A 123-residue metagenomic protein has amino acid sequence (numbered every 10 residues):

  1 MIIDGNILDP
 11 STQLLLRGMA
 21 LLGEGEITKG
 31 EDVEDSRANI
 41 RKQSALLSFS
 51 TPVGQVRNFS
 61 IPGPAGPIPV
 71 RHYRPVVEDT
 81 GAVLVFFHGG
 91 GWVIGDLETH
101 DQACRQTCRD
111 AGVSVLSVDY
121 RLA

Functional and structural regions predicted by a protein language model:
M1-H72: A glycine/proline-hinged amphipathic helix-loop "lid/cap" segment that gates access to hydrophobic ligand pockets
G63-A65, V76, F87: A generic beta-sheet turn/junction motif
V70, T80-G90: Short beta-strand element of the alpha/beta-hydrolase
R71-H72, A82, G95-E98: Short, conserved acidic/polar surface loops in the N-terminal third of protein domains
D79-T80, A111: Residue-level preference for short coil/turn positions at secondary-structure junctions
F86, G91-I94, T99, V115: Serine-hydrolase catalytic-loop signature spanning alpha/beta hydrolases and amidase-signature enzymes
E98-V118: Short amphipathic alpha-helix adjacent to the substrate-entry channel of hydrolases
D119-A123: Short beta-to-alpha linker loops that shape the active-site pocket of alpha/beta-hydrolase fold enzymes
